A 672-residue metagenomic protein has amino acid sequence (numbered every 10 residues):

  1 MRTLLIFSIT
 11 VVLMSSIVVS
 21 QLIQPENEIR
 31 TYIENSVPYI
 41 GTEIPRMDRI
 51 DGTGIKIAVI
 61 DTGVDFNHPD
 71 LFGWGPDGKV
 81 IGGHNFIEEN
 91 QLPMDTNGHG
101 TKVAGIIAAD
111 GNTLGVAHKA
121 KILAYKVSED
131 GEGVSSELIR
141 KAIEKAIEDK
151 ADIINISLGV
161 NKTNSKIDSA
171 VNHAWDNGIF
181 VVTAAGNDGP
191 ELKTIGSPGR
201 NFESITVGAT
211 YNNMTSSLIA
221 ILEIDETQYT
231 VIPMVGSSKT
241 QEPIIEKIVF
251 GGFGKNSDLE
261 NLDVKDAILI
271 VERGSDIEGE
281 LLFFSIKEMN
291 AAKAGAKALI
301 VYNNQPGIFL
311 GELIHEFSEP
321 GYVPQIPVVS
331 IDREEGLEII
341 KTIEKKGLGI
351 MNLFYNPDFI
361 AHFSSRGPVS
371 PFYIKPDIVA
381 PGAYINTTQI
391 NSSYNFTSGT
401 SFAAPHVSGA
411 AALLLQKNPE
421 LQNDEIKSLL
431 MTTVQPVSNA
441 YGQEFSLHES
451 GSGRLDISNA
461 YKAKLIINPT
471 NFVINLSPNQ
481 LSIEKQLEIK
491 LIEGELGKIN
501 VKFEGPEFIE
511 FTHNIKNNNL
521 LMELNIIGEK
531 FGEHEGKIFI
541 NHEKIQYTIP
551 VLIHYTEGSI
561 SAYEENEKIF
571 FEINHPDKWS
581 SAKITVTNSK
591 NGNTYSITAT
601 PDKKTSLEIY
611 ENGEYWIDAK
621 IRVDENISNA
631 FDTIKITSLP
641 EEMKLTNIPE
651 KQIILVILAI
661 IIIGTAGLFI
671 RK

Functional and structural regions predicted by a protein language model:
Q21-V59, F66, H84-G98, E260 (+4 more regions): N-terminal domain-start motif of subtilase-like serine proteases
E34-N35, I153, T206, I326-T342 (+3 more regions): C-terminal subdomain of the subtilisin-like protease fold in secreted/lumenal serine endopeptidases
R46-V59, V64-G82, Q91-S135, D176 (+4 more regions): Subtilisin-like serine protease catalytic core
I87-K162, G208-N213, G251-K255, A267-F284: Subtilisin-like peptidase catalytic core
A104-I107, L123-S128, T194-S197, E280 (+2 more regions): Hydrolase catalytic cores
T194-P376, A380, I390: Structured lumen-facing ectodomains of secretory-pathway proteins
A440, N468-P469, E493-L521, S580-G592: Surface-exposed binding patches on compact interaction domains or structured appendages
L487, G532-E543: A short beta-strand micro-motif common to beta-rich folds, especially ectodomain repeats
